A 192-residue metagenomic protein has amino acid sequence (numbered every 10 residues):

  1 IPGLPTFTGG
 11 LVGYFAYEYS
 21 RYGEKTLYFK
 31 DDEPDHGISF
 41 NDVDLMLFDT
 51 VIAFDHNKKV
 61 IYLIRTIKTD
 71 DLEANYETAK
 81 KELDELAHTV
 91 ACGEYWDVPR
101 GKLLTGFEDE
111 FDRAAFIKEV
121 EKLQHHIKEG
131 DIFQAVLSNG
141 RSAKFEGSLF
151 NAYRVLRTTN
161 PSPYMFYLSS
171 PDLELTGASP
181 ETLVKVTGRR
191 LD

Functional and structural regions predicted by a protein language model:
I1-D192: Extended alpha-helical targeting/anchoring segments, especially N-terminal organellar/secretory targeting helices
